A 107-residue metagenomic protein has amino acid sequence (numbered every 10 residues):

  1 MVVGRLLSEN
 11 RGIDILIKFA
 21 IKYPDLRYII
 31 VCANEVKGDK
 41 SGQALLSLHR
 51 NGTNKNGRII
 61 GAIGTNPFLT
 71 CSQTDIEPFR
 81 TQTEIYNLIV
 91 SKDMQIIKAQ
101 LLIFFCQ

Functional and structural regions predicted by a protein language model:
M1-K55: Conserved mixed alpha/beta catalytic, RNA-binding, or beta-rich assembly cores of soluble enzyme, regulatory
F19, F68, F79, F104-F105: Phenylalanine-focused residue identity feature
A33-V90: Long, charge-dense
Q95-Q107: Charge-patterned, long linear interaction tracts outside catalytic cores
